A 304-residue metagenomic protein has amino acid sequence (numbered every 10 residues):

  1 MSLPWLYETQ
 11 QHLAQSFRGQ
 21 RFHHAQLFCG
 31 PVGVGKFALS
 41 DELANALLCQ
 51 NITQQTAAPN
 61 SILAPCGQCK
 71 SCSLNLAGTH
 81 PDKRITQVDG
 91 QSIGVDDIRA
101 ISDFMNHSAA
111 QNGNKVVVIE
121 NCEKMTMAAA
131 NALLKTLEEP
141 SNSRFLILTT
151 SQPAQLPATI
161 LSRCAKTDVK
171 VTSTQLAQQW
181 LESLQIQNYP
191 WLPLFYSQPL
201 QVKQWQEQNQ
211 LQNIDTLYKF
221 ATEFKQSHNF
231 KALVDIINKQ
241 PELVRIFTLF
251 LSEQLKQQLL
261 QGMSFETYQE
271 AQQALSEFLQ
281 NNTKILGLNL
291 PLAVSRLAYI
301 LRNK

Functional and structural regions predicted by a protein language model:
M1-A46, T53-P59, S71-L74, N142-F145 (+1 more regions): Charged, glycine-rich active-site and insertion segments that engage polyanionic ligands
H12-F17, N75, V95-V116, K124 (+2 more regions): Conserved alpha-helical scaffold flanking the Walker A/P-loop in AAA+ ATPase domains
N45, C49, K135-E138: Short, well-ordered alpha-helices that flank and scaffold nucleotide-derived cofactor binding pockets
Q54-S71, G78-Q87: Conserved catalytic segments around the Walker B and adjacent sensor/switch elements of P-loop NTPase domains
R84, V118, A165: Conserved Rossmann-like nucleotide-binding pocket used by diverse enzymes that bind dinucleotide cofactors
D89-G94, K166: Flexible beta-alpha connector loops of hexameric P-loop NTPases
D97, V117, N121, M125 (+5 more regions): Helical "lid/switch" subdomain of P-loop NTPase nucleotide-binding domains
N106, N131-L148: Conserved catalytic/switch belt of AAA+ P-loop NTPases
